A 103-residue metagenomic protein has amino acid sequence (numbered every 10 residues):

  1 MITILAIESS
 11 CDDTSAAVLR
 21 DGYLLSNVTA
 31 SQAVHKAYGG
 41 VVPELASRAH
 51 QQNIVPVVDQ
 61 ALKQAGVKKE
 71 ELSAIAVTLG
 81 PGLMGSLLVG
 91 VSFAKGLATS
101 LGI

Functional and structural regions predicted by a protein language model:
M1-I103: Short acidic/glycine-rich loops and adjacent helix/strand connectors that line catalytic pockets where negatively
